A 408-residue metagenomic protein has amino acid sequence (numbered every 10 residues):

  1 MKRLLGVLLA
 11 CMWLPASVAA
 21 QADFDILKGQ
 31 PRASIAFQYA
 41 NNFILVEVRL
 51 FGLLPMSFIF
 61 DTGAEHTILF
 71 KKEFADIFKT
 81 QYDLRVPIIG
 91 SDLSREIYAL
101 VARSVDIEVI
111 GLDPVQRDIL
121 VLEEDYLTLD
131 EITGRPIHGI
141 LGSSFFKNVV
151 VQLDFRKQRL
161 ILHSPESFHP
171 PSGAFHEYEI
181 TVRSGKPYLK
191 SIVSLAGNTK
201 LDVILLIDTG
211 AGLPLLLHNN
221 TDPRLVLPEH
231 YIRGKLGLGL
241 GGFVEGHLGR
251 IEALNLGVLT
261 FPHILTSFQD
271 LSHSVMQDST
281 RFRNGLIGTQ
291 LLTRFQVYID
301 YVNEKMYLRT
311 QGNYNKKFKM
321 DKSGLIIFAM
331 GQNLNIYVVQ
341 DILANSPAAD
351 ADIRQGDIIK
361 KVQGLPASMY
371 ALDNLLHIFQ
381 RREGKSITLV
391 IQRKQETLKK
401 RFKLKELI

Functional and structural regions predicted by a protein language model:
M1-F24: Bacterial Sec-dependent N-terminal signal peptides
A19-I408: Pepsin/retropepsin-fold aspartyl endopeptidases
